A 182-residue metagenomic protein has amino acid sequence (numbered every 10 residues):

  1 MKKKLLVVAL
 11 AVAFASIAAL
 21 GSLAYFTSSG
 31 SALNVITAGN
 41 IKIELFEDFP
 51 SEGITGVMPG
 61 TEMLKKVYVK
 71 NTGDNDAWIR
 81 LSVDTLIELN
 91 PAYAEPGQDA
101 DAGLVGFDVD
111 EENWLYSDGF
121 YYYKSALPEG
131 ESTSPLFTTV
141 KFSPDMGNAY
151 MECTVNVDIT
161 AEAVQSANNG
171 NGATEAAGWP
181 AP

Functional and structural regions predicted by a protein language model:
M1-K2, Y123: Terminal low-complexity, poorly structured segments
K2-V8, T37, L86: Long, low-complexity, intrinsically disordered N-terminal extensions of eukaryotic proteins, enriched
K3-S22: Sec-dependent N-terminal signal peptides of Gram-positive bacterial secreted proteins and lipoproteins
A15-A18, Y25-P182: Surface-exposed, hydrophilic segments of mature proteins
